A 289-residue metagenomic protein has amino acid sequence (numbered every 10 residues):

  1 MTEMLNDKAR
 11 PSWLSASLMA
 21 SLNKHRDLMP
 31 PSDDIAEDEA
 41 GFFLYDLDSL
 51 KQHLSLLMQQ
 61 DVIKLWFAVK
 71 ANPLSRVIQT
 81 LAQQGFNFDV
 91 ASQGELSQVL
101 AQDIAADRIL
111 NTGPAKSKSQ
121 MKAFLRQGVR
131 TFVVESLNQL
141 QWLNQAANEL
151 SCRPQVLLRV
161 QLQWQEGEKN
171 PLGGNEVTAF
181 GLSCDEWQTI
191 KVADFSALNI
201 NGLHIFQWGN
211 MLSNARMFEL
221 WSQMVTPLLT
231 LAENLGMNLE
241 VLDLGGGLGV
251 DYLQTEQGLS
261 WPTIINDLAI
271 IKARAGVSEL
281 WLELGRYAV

Functional and structural regions predicted by a protein language model:
M1-P154, E233, N238: A charged N-terminal "starter" segment
Y45, K116, E135-N138, N175-D185 (+2 more regions): Alpha-helix N-cap and loop-to-helix initiation/capping positions
S49, A71-P73, G94, A115-K116 (+6 more regions): Active-site-proximal loop/turn and secondary-structure-junction residues that shape catalytic pockets, frequently
K70, L203, E283: Active-site glycine-centered loops adjacent to acidic/histidine catalytic or metal-binding residues that shape
I78, L125, Q163-A179, G202-M217 (+2 more regions): Active-site-proximal beta-alpha loop/turn segments in soluble metabolic enzymes
D89-G94, T112-K116, R153-K169, I200-I205 (+1 more regions): Non-cysteine beta-strand/loop elements that form the S-adenosyl-L-methionine
S136-N199: Conserved anion-binding
S213-V289: C-terminal active-site-proximal or functional interface alpha/beta core segments in diverse enzymes
